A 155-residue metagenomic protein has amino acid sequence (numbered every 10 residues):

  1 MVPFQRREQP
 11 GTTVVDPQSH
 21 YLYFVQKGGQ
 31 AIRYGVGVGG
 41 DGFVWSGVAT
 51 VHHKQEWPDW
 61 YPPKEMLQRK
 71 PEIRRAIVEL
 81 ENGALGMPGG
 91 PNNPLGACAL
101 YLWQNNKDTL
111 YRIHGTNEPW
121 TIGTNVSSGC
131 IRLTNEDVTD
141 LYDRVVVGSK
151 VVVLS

Functional and structural regions predicted by a protein language model:
M1-P10: Short acidic/polar N-terminal linker immediately downstream of export determinants
E8, G28, G42-V48, Q55-P62 (+1 more regions): Exported/periplasmic cell-wall-interacting domains
G28-D41, M66-Q68: Short Gly/aromatic-enriched secondary-structure transition segments
G35-V36, V51-H53: Short, surface-exposed loop motifs enriched in S/T, G, D/E and P with embedded aromatic residues
